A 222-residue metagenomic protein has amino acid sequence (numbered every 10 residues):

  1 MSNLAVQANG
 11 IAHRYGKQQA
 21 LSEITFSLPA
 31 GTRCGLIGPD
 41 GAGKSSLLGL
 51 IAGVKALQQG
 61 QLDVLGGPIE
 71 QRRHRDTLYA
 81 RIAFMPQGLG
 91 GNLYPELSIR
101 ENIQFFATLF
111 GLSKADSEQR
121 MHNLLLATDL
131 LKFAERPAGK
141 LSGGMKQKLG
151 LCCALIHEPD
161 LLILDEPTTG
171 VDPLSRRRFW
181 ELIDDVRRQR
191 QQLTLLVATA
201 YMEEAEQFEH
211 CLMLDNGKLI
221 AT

Functional and structural regions predicted by a protein language model:
A52: Helix-to-loop junction immediately C-terminal to a conserved catalytic motif
G60-Q71, L78-A80: Conserved ABC transporter NBD signature motif
E96, P137-L141: Conserved ABC ATPase signature
Q104, T108, A115-F133: Conserved ABC ATPase "signature" region
E158: Conserved catalytic motifs of ABC-family nucleotide-binding domains
L162-D165: Catalytic Walker B motif of ABC-type/P-loop ATPase nucleotide-binding domains
R176-Q191: Helical segment within the ABC ATPase nucleotide-binding domain
